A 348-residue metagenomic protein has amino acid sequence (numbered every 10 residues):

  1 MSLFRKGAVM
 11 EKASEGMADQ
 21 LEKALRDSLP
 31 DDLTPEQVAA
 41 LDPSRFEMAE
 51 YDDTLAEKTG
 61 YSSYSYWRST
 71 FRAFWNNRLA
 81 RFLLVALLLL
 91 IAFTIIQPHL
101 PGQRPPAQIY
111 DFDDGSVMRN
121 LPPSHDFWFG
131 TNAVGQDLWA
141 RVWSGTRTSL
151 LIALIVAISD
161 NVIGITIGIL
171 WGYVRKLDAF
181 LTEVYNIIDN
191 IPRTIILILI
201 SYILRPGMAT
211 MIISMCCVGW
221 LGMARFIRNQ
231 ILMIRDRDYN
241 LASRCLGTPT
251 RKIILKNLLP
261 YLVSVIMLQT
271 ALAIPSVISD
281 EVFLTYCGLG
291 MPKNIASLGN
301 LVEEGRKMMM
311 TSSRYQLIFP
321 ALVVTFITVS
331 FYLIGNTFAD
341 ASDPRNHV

Functional and structural regions predicted by a protein language model:
S2-I165, I169, K176, N190 (+3 more regions): Gly/Trp-centered helix-boundary motif
L90, I169, I198-Y202, M211 (+6 more regions): Transmembrane alpha-helix boundary and packing residues in multipass membrane permease domains and related
Q97-P105, G172-K176, I200-P206, V218 (+2 more regions): Short helix-capping/hinge motifs at transmembrane helix termini and TM-loop junctions
W128, S159, G164, I169-M233 (+1 more regions): Generic hydrophobic transmembrane alpha-helix motif, especially the helices
Q136-L151, R175-D178, T182, D236 (+1 more regions): Amphipathic cytosolic juxtamembrane alpha-helices at the membrane-cytosol interface of multi-pass membrane transporters
R147-I163, R251-F283, F331: Transmembrane alpha-helices
A157-I158, C216-G219, N229-Q230, Q269-I274 (+2 more regions): Residue-level hotspots within the lipid-embedded alpha helices of multi-pass solute transporters
D189, S201-L204, Q230-I231, S279-F319 (+1 more regions): Glycine-rich helix-loop "coupling/hinge" segments at transmembrane-helix boundaries in multipass transporters
